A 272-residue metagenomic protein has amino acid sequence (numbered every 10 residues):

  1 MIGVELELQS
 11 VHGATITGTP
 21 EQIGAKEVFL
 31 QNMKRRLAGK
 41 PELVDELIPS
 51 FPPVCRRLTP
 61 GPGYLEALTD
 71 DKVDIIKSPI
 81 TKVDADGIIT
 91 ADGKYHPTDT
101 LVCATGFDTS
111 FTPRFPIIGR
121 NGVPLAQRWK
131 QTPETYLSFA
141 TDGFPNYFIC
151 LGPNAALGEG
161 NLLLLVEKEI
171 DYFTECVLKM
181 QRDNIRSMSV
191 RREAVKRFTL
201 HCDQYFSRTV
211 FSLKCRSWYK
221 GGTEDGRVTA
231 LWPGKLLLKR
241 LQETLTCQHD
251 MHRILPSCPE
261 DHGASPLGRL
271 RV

Functional and structural regions predicted by a protein language model:
M1-V272: N-terminal FAD-binding dinucleotide-binding subdomain shared by FAD-dependent oxidases/monooxygenases
